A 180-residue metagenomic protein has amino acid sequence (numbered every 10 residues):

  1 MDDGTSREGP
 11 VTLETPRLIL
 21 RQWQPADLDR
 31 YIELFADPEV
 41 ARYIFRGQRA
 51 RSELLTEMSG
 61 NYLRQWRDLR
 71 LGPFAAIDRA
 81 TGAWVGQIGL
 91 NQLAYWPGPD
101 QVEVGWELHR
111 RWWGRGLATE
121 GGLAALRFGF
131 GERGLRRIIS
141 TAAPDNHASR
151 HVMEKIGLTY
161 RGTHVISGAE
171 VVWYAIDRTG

Functional and structural regions predicted by a protein language model:
M1-R111, A124, F128, E132 (+1 more regions): GNAT-family acyltransferases
T15, S140, A148-S149: Short linear Ser/Thr-Pro motifs
L55, A118, A142: Charged, low-complexity surface patches
A83-W84, D145-R161: Conserved active-site alpha-helix within GNAT-family acetyltransferase domains
W106-L108, G114-F128, H147-K155: Conserved acetyl-CoA-binding loop-helix of GNAT-fold acetyltransferases
E132-T141: Conserved GNAT acetyl-CoA-binding A-motif
